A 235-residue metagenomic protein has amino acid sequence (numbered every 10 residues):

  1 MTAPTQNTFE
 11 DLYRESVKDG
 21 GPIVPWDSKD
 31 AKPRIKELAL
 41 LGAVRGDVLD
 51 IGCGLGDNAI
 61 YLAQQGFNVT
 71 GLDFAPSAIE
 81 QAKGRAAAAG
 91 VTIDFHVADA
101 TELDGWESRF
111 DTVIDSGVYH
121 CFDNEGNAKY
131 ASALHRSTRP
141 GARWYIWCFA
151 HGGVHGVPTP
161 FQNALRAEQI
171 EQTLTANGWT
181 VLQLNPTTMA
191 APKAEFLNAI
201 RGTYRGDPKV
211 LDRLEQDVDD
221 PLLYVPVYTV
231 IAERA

Functional and structural regions predicted by a protein language model:
T2-A43, D47-L49, L55-G105, F122-K129 (+2 more regions): Class I (Rossmann-like) S-adenosyl-L-methionine-dependent methyltransferase catalytic domain, capturing the SAM-binding
G105-V113: A short acidic, Gly/Pro-enriched loop at the edge of an enzyme's catalytic core that lines a small-molecule cofactor
G117-C121: Short catalytic micro-motifs in class I SAM-dependent methyltransferases
